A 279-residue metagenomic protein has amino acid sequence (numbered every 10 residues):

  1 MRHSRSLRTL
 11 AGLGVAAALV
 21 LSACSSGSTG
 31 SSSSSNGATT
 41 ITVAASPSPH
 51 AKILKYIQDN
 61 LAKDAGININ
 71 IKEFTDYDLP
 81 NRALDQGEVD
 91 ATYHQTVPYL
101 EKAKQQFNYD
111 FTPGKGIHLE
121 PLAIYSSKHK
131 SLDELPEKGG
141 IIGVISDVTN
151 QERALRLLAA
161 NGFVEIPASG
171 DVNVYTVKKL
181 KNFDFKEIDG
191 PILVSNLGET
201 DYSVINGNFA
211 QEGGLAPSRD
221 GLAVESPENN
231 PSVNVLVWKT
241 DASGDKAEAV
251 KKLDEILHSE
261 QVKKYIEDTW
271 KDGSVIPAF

Functional and structural regions predicted by a protein language model:
A18-A23: C-terminal motif of bacterial Sec signal peptides marking the signal peptidase cleavage site
S25-S28: Bacterial signal peptide processing site
N36-S48, I67-E73, G140-I142: Short, well-ordered beta-strand elements
P47-K72, L79, V89: Short, polar/charged alpha-helical segment
I71-R82, G170-S195: Short helix-initiation/N-cap motifs at beta->coil->alpha
G114-V164, K263: A conserved helix-loop-strand patch within extracytoplasmic ligand-binding domains of the periplasmic binding
P121-D133, S232-A247: A bilobed periplasmic-binding-protein/Venus flytrap-type ligand-binding module shared by bacterial periplasmic
Q151-A159, I256-P277: Periplasmic-binding protein-like
